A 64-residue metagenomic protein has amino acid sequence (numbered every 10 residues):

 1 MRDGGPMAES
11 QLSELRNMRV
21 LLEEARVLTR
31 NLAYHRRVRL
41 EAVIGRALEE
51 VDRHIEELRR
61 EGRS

Functional and structural regions predicted by a protein language model:
M1-A8, E61: Short, Lys/Arg-enriched N-terminal segments with co-localized hydrophobic residues within the first ~10-30 amino acids
S10-S64: Short, charge-rich amphipathic interface segments used for partner binding and complex assembly
